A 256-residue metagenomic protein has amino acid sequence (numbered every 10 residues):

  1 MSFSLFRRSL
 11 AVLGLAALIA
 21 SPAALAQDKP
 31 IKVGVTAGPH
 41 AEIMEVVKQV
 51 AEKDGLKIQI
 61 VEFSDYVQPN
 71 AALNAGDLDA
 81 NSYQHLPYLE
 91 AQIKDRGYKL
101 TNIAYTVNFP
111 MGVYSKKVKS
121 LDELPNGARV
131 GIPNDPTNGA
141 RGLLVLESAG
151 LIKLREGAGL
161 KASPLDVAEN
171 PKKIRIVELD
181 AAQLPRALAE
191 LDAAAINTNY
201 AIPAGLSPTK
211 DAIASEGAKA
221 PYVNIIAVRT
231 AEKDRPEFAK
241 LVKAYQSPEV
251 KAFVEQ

Functional and structural regions predicted by a protein language model:
S21-A26: Sec/Tat signal peptide C-region and signal peptidase I cleavage site
Q27-G38, L56-E62, R129-V130: Short, well-ordered beta-strand elements
G38, E62-Y66, G76, N81-E90 (+4 more regions): Beta->alpha turn/N-cap motifs
I60-A71, A158-R186: Short helix-initiation/N-cap motifs at beta->coil->alpha
Y66-G97, G112-Y114, K119, G139-G142 (+1 more regions): Pocket-flanking alpha-helical
A91-I103, V118, E190, A195 (+1 more regions): Ligand-binding "clamshell"
I103-K153, K251: A conserved helix-loop-strand patch within extracytoplasmic ligand-binding domains of the periplasmic binding
Y105-Y114, I202-Q246: Periplasmic-binding protein-like
